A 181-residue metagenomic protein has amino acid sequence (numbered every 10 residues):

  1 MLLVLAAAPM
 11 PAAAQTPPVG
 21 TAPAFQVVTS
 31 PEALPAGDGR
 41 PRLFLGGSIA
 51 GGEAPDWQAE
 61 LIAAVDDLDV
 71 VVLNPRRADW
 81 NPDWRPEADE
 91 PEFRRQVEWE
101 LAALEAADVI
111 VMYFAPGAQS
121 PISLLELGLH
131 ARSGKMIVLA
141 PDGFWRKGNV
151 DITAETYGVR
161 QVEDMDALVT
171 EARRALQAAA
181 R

Functional and structural regions predicted by a protein language model:
M1-A8: Bacterial N-terminal signal peptides
A12-R181: Conserved catalytic or regulatory cores that recognize and/or transform ribose-phosphate-containing ligands
